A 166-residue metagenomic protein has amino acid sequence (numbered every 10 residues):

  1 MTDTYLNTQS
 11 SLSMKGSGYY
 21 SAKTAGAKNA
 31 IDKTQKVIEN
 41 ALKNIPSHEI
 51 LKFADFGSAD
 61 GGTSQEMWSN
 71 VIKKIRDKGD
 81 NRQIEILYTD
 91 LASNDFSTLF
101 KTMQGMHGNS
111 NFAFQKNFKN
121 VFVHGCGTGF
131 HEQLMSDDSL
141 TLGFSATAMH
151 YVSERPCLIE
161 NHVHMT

Functional and structural regions predicted by a protein language model:
M1-S136, Y151-H164: N-terminal charged/capping segments associated with class I S-adenosyl-L-methionine
F144: A conserved beta-strand element that flanks and buttresses the S-adenosyl-L-methionine
T147-A148: Short catalytic micro-motifs in class I SAM-dependent methyltransferases
